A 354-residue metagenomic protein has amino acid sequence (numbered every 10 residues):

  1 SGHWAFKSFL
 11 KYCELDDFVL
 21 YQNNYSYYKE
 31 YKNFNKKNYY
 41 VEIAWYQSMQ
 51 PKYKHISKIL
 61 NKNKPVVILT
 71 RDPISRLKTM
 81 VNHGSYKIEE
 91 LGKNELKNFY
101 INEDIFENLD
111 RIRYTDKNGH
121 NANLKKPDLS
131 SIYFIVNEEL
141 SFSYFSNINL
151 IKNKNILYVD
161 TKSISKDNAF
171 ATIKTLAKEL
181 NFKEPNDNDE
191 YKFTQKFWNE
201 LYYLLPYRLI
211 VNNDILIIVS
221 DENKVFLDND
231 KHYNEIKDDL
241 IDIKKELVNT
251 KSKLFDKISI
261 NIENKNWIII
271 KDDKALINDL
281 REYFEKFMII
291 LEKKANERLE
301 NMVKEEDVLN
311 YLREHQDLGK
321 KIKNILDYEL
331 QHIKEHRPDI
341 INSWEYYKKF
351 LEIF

Functional and structural regions predicted by a protein language model:
S1-Q47, K304-N310, D317-E345, K349-E352: PAPS-dependent sulfotransferase catalytic core
E14, N61-K62, K97-D104, G119 (+5 more regions): Short, flexible coil/linker elements and helix-boundary hinge sites characteristic of intrinsically disordered
N23-N24, I43-P51, R71, T161-S163: Structural motif
K54-I262, W267: PAPS-dependent sulfotransferase catalytic domain
D230-H336: Long, charged, low-complexity terminal extensions
